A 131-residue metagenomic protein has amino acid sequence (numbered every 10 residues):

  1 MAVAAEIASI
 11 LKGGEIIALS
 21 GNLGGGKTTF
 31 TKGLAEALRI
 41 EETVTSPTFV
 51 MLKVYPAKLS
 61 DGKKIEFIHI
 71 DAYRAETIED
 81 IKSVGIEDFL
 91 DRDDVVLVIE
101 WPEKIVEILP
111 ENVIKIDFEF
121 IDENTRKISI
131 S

Functional and structural regions predicted by a protein language model:
M1-E6: N-terminal pre-Walker A segment at the start of P-loop NTPase domains
I7-G14: Phosphate-binding P-loop
I16-A18: Short hydrophobic/aromatic beta-strand immediately N-terminal to the Walker A/P-loop
S20-N22: P-loop (Walker A) phosphate-binding loop of NTP-binding proteins
K27: Conserved lysine of the Walker
E36, T77-I81, G85-S131: Short phosphate-coordinating micro-motif centered on Lys-Gly-acidic
I40-Y55: Short beta-strand-centered segment that lines the nucleotide-binding/catalytic pocket of NTP-utilizing
